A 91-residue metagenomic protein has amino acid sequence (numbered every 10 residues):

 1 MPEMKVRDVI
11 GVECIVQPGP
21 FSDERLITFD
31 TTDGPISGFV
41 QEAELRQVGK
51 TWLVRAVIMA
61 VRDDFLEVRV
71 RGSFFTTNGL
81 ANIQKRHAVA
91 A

Functional and structural regions predicted by a protein language model:
M1-P2, A88-A91: Short intrinsically disordered terminal tails
E3-K85: Basic/aromatic-rich interaction segments and small domains that mediate binding to polyanionic partners
